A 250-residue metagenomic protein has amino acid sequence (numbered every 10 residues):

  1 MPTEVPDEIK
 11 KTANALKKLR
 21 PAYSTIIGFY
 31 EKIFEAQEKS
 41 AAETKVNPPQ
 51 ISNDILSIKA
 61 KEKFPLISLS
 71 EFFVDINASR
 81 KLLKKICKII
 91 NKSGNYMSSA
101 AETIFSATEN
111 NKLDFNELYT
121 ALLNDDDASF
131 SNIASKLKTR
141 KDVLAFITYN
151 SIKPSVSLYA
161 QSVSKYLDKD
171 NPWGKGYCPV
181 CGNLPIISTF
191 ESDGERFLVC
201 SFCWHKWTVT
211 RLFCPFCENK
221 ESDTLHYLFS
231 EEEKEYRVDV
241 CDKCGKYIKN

Functional and structural regions predicted by a protein language model:
P6-S164: N-terminal alpha-helical interaction blocks
A160-N250: Cys/His-clustered metal-coordination modules, chiefly Zn-binding fingers
